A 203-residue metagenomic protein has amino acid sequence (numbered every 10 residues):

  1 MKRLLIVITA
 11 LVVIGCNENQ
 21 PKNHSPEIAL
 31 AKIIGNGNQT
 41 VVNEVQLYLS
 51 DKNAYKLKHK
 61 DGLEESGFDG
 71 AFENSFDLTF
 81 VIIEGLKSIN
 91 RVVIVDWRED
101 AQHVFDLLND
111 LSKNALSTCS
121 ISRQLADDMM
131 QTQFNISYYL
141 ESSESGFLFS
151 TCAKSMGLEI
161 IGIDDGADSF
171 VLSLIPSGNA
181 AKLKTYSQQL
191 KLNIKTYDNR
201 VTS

Functional and structural regions predicted by a protein language model:
K2-V7: Sec-dependent signal peptide recognition, specifically the positively charged N-region followed immediately by
V12-G15: C-terminal motif of bacterial Sec signal peptides marking the signal peptidase cleavage site
N17-N19: Bacterial signal peptide processing site
K22-S122: N-terminal, charge-rich interaction modules
R91-E159: Surface-exposed, low-hydrophobicity interaction/linker segments
I161-D165: Short beta-strand
G166-S203: Alpha-helical oligomerization segments
